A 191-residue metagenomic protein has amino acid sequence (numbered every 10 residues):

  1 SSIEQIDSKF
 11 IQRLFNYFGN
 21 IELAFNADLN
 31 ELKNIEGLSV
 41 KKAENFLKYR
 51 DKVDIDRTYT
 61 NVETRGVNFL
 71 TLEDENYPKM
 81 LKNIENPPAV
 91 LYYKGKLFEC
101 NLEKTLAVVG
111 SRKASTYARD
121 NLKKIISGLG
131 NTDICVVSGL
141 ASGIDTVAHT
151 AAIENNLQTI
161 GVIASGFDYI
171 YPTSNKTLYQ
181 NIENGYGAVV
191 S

Functional and structural regions predicted by a protein language model:
S1-G128: Short, positively charged patches
T71-S191: Glycine-biased, small-residue-rich flexible motifs in mid-sequence functional cores and linkers
